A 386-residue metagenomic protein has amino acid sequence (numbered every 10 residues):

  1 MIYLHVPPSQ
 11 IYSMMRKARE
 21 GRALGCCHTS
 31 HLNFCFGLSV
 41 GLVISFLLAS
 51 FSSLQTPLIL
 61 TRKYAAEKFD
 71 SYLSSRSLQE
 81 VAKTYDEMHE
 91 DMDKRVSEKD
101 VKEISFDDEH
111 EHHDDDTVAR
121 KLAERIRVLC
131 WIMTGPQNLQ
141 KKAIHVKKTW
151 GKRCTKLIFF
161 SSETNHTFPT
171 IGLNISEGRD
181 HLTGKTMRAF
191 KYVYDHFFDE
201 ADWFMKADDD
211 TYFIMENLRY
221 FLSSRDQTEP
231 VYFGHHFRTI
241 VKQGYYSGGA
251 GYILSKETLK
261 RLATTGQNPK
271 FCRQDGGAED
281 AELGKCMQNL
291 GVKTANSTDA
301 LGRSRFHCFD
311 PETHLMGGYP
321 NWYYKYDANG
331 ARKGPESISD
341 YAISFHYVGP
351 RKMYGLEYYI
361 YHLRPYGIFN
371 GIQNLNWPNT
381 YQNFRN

Functional and structural regions predicted by a protein language model:
I2-N386: Secretory-pathway lumenal glyco-enzymes, predominantly type II signal-anchor Golgi glycosyltransferases
